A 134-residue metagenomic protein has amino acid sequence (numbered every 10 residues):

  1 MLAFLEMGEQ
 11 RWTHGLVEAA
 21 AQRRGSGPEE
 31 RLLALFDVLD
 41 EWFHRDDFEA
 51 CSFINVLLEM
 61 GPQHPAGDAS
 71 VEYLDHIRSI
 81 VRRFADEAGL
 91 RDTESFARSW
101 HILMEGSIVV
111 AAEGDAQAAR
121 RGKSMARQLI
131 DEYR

Functional and structural regions predicted by a protein language model:
M1-E18, L33, V71: An amphipathic alpha-helix adjacent to DNA-recognition modules
A3-E6, W42, S107: Feature detects amphipathic, helix-rich regulatory segments
V17-R45, E87: Hydrophobic alpha-helical connector segments
G27-A34, F48-S52, R91-F96, Q117 (+1 more regions): Alpha-helix N-cap and coil->helix boundary residues
F36-L39, F53-L57, W100, M104-S107: Short alpha-helical scaffolding segments that buttress acidic/His motifs in well-ordered protein cores
R45-H64: Amphipathic alpha-helical segments used for helix-helix packing
A66-V71, D75, D86-R134: Hydrophobic/aromatic-rich alpha-helical bundle segments in the mid-to-C-terminal region
